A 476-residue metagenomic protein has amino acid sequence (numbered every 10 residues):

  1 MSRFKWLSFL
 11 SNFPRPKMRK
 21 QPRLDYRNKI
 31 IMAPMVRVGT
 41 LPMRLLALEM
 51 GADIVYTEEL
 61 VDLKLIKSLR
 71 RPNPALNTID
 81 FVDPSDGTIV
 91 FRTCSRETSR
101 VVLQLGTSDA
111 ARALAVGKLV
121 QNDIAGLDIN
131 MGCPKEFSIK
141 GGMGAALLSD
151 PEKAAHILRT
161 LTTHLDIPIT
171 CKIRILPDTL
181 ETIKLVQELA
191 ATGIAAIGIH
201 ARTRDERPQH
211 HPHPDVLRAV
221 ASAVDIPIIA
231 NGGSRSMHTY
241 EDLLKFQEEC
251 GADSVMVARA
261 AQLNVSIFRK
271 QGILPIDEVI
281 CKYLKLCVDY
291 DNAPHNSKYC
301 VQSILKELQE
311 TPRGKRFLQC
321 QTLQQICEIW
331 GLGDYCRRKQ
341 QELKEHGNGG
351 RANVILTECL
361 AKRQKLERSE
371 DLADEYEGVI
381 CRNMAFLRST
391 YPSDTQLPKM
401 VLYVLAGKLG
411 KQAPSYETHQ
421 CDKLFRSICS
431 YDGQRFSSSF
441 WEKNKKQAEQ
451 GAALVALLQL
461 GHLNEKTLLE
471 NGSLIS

Functional and structural regions predicted by a protein language model:
M1-I31, V36, L41-P42, E49 (+8 more regions): Alpha/beta catalytic cores of nucleotide-metabolism and tRNA/nucleoside-modifying enzymes
W6-L24, M35-L119: Glycine-rich, positively charged N-terminal anion/phosphate-binding segment
M35-R37, L60-D62, G106-S108, G132-P134 (+4 more regions): Active-site beta-loop-alpha junctions enriched in small/polar residues
T57, G126-P134, A191-R202, S254-Q262: Non-cysteine beta-strand/loop elements that form the S-adenosyl-L-methionine
E59-P74, M131-S149, I199-P208: Glycine-rich, proline-tolerant flexible connector loops at the mouths of alpha/beta enzymes
I79-I169, R174-T182, Q187-A190: Active-site beta->alpha loop and helix N-cap motifs at the rims of alpha/beta catalytic domains
L409-K445, V455: Positively charged, aromatic-enriched nucleic acid-contacting surfaces
A453-T467: Short arginine-rich
